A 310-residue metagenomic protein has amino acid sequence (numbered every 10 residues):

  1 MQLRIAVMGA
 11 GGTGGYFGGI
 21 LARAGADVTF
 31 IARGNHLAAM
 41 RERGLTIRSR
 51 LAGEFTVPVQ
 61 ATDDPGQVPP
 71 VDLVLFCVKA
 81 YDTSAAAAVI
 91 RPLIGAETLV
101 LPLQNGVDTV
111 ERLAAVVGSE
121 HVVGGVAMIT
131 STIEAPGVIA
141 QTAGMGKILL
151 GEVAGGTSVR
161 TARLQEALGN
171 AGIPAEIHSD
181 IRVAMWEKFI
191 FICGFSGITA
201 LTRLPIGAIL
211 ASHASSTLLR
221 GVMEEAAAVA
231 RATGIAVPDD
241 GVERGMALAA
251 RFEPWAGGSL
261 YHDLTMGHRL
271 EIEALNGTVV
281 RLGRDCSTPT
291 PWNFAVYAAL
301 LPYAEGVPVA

Functional and structural regions predicted by a protein language model:
M1-S49: NAD(P)+-binding Rossmann beta1-loop-alpha1 motif at the extreme N-terminus of oxidoreductases
Q2, G169, L218-A310: NAD(P)-dependent Rossmann-like dehydrogenase/reductase catalytic/cofactor-binding core
L3-R4, D72, G146: Nucleotide donor/acceptor-binding cores
A39, P92-L93, A115-H121, G125 (+1 more regions): Internal alpha-helical scaffold of NAD(P)-dependent oxidoreductase catalytic cores
L45-A61, I192: N-terminal glycine-rich dinucleotide-binding loop that anchors FAD/FMN and/or NAD(P) in oxidoreductases
E54-V138: Rossmann-like NAD(P)(H) cofactor-binding subdomain of soluble oxidoreductases
